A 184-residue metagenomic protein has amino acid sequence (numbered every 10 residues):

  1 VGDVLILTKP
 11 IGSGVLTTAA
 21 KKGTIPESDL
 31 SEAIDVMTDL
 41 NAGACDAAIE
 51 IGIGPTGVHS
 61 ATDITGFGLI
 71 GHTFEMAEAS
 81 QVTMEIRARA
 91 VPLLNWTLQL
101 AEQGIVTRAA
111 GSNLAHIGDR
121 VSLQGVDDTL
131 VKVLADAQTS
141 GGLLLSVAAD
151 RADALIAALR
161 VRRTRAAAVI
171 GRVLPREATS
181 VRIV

Functional and structural regions predicted by a protein language model:
V1-V184: Helix-biased detector of long, well-ordered alpha-helical tracts
